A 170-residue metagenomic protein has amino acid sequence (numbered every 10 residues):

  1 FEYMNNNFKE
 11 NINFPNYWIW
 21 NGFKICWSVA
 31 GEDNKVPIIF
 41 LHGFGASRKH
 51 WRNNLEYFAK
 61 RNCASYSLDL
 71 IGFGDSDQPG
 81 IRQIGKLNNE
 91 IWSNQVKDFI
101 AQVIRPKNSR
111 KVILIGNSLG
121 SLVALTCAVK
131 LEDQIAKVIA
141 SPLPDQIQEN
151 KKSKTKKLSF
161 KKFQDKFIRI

Functional and structural regions predicted by a protein language model:
F8, F14-S28, K60, A64-I115: Active-site loop/oxyanion-hole signature of alpha/beta-hydrolase fold enzymes
G31-P37: Proline/glycine-enriched tight loop/beta-turn segments at coil->beta junctions that connect or precede beta-strands
K35, G43-A46, S118: Active-site glycine-rich loops that stabilize anionic/oxyanionic intermediates across multiple enzyme folds
G45, L70-G74, D145: Alpha/beta-hydrolase active-site loop signature
G45-N53, S65: Serine-hydrolase catalytic-loop signature spanning alpha/beta hydrolases and amidase-signature enzymes
P106-N150: Conserved hydrolase catalytic core segment
V138-I170: Helix-rich cap/lid subdomain of alpha/beta-hydrolase
